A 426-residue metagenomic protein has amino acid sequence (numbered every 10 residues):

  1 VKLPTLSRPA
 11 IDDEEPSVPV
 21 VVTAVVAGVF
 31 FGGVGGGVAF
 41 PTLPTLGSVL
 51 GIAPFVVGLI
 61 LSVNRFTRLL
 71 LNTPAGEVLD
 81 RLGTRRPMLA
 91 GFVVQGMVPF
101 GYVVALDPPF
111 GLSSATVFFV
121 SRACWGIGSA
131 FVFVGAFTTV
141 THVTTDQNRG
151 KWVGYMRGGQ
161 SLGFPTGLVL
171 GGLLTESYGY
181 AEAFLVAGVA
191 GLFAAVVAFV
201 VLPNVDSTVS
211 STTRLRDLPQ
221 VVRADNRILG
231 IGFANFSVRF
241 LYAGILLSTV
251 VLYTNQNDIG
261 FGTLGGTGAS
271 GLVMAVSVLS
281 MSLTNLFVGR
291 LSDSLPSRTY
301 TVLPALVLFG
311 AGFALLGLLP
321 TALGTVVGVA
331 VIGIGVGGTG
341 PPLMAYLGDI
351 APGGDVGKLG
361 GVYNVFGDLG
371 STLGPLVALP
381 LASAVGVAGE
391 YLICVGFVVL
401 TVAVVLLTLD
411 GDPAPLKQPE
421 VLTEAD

Functional and structural regions predicted by a protein language model:
P4-V18, P203-G232, L422-D426: Juxtamembrane intracellular "pre-TM" segments in multi-pass secondary transporters
I52-V63, I259-V278: Loop-to-transmembrane helix entry
R65-T73, F164-P165, V278-L286, S371-T372: Residue-level signature of mid-helix packing/kink "hotspots" within the transmembrane helices of 12-pass Major
L71-G83, T284-P296: Helix-to-loop junctions at the C-terminal end of transmembrane segments in multipass secondary transporters
R81-F92, D293-L306: Cytoplasmic membrane-interface "Motif A"-like loop-to-helix N-cap segments of 12-TM Major Facilitator Superfamily
V93-L112, L308-P320: C-terminal ends and interior cores of transmembrane alpha-helices in multi-pass membrane transporters/permeases
F119-S161: Cytoplasmic helix-loop-helix junction between adjacent transmembrane helices in 12-TM secondary transporters
V189-S207, T401-L409: C-terminal membrane-cytosol helix-exit motif in multi-pass small-molecule transporters
